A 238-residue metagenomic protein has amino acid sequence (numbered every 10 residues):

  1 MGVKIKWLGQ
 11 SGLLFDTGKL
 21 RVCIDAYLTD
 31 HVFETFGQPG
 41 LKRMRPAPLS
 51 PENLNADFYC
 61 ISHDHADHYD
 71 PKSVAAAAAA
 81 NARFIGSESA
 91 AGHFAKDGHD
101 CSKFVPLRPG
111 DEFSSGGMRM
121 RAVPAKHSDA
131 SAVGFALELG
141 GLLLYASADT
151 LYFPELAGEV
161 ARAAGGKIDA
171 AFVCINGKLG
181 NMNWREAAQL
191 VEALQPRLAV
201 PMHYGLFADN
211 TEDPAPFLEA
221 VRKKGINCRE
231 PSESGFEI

Functional and structural regions predicted by a protein language model:
M1-M44, P216-K224, S232-G235: Zn-dependent metallo-beta-lactamase
M1-V3, D16-V22, E112-R121, E138-L144 (+1 more regions): Beta-strand-turn-beta hairpins that frame and shape the catalytic cleft of phosphate-ester-processing enzymes
L20-C60, P71-A75, T150-G166: Pre-active-site segment of Zn-dependent metallo-hydrolases
D25-L28, D64, A125-K126, A148-L151 (+3 more regions): Active-site metal-binding loops of divalent metal-dependent hydrolases
A56-D67, A199: Metallo-beta-lactamase
Y59, K72-S128, A215, P231 (+1 more regions): Portal/gating segments that form or line small-molecule/metal binding sites
R83, G98-F113, V160-K167, E186-I238: Binuclear metal-ion centers of metallo-dependent hydrolases, dominated by the metallo-beta-lactamase
K126-A193: Active-site-proximal loop/helix segments of hydrolase catalytic cores
